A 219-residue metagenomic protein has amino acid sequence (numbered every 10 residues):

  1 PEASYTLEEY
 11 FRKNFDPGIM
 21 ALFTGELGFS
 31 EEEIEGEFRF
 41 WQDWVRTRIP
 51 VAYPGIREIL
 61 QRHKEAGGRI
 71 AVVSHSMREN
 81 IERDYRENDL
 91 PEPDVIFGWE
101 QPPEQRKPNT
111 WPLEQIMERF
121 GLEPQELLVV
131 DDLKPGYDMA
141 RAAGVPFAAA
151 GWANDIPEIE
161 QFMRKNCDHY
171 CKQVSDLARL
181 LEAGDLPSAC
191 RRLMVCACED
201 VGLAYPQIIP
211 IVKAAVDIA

Functional and structural regions predicted by a protein language model:
P1-R57, E65-A66, K213: N-terminal helical cap/lid subdomain that shapes the substrate entry/recognition surface in HAD-like hydrolases
Y10-F11, P50, V72, E126-L128: Residue-level marker of alpha-helix boundaries and capping positions
E37-F38, I59-N88, F97-W99: Substrate-recognition element of Asp-dependent hydrolases with the DxDx(T/V) motif
R46-T47, I70, E104-K107: A generic structural signal for short coil/turn motifs at secondary-structure boundaries
A52, V73, Q105: Residue-level marker of regulatory loop/turn positions in helix-turn-helix DNA-binding domains and in histidine
R78, E82-A219: Asp-based, Mg2+/Mn2+-dependent phosphohydrolase catalytic module
